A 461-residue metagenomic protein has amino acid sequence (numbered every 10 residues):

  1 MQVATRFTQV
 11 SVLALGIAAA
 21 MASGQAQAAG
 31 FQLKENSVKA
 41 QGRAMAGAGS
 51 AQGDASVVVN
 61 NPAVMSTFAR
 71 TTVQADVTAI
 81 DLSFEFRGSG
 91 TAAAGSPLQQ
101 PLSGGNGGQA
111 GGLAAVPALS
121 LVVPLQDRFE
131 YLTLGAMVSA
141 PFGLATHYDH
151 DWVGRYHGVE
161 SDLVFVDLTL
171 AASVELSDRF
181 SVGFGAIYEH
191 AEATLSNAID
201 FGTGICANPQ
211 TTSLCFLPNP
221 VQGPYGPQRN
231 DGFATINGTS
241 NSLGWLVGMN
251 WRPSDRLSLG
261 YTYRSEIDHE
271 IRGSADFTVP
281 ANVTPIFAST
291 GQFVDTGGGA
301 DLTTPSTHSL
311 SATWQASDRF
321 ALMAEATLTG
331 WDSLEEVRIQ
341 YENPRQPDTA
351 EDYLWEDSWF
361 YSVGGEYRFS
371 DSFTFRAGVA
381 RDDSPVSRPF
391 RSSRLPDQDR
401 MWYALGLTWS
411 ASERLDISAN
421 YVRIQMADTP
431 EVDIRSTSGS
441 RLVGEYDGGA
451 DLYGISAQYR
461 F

Functional and structural regions predicted by a protein language model:
M1-Q27: Gram-negative bacterial Sec-dependent N-terminal signal peptides
T5-T8, L13, S50, D231-F233 (+1 more regions): Hydrophobic alpha-helical segments and their boundary regions
S23-L134, V138, A172, P396 (+1 more regions): N-terminal, post-signal peptide beta-strand-biased segments of exported outer-membrane/organellar beta-barrel and other
Q27-A40, A44, V116-F461: Outer-membrane beta-barrel porins/channels
